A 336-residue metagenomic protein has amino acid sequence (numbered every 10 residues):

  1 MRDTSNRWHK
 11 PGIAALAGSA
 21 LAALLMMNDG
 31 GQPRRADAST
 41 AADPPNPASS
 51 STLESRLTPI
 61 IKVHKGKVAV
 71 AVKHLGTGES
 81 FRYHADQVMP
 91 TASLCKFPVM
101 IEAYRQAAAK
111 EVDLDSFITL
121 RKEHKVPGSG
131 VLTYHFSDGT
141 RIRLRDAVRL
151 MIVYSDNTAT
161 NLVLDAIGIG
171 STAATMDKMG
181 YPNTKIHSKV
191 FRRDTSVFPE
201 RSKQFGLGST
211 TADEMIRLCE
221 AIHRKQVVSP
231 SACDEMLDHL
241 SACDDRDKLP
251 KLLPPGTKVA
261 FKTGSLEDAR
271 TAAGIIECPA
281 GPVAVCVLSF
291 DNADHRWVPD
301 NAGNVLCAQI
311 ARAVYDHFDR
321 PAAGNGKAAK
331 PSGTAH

Functional and structural regions predicted by a protein language model:
M1-W8: N-terminal secretory signal peptides that target proteins for export/translocation
K10, R34-I60, A166-G168, I216-D247 (+2 more regions): Structured C-terminal helix/loop/strand segments within mature extracytoplasmic catalytic/sensor domains
A15-M26: Bacterial N-terminal signal peptides
T52-A85, V283-V287: A short, well-structured edge-of-sheet supersecondary motif
K67, T140, N161-C219, R224: Mid-domain, small-residue-enriched loop/turn segments at the edges of structured enzyme/sensor domains
L75-G76, L114-V131, I167-G168, V190-D194 (+2 more regions): Acidic helix-start/capping segments at beta-turn-to-alpha-helix junctions
G78, P90-I118, M151, V285: Active-site SXXK
K125-N161, I169, Q204, G208: Conserved catalytic neighborhood of penicillin-recognizing serine enzymes
